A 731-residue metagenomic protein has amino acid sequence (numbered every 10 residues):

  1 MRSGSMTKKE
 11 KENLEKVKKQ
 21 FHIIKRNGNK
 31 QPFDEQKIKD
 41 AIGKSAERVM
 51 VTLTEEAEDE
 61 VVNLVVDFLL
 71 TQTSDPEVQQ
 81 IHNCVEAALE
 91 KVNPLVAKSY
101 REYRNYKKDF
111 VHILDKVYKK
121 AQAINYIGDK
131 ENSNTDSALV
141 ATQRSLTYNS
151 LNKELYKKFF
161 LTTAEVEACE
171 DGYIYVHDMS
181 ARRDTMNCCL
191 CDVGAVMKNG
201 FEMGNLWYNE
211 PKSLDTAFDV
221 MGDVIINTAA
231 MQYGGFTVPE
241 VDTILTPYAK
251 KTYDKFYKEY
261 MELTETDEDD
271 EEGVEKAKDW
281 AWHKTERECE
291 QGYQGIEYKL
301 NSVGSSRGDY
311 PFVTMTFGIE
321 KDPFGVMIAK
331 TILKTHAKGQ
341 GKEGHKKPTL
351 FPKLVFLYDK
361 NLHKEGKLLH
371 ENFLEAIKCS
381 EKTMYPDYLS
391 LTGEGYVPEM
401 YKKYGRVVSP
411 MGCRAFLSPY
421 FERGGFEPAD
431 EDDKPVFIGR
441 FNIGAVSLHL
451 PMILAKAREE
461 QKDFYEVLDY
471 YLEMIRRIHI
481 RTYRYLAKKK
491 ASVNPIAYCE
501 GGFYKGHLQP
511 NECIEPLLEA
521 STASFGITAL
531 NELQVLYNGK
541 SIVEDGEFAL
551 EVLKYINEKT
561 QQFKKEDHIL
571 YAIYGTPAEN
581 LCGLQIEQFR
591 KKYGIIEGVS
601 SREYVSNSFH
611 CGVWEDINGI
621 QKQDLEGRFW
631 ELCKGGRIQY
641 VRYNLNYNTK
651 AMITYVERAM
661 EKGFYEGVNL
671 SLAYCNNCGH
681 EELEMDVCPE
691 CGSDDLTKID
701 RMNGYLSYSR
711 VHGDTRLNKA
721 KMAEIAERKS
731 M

Functional and structural regions predicted by a protein language model:
R2-I124, V711, K721-A726, M731: Charged, amphipathic alpha-helical regulatory modules used for macromolecular assembly or allosteric control
D34, A46, D686, G704-Y705: Conformational switch/transducer regions in large eukaryotic molecular machines and scaffolds
V117-E519, K540-I542, G546-R701, S707 (+1 more regions): Conserved catalytic cores of very large enzyme subunits
L472, G526-A529: A conserved active-site cap/scaffold subdomain adjacent to cofactor or substrate pockets
P516-F525, L536: The feature captures the catalytic groove of carbohydrate-active enzymes
E532-G539: Well-ordered alpha-helical scaffold segments within catalytic/enzyme domains
